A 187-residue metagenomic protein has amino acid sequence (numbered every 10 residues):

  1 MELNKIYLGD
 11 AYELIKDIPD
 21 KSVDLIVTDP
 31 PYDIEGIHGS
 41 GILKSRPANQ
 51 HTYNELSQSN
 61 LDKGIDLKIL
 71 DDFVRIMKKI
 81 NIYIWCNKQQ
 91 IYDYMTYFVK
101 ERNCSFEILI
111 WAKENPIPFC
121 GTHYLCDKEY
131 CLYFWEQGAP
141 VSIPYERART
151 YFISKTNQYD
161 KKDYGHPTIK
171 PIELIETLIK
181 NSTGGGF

Functional and structural regions predicted by a protein language model:
E2-F187: Core catalytic lobe of class I
